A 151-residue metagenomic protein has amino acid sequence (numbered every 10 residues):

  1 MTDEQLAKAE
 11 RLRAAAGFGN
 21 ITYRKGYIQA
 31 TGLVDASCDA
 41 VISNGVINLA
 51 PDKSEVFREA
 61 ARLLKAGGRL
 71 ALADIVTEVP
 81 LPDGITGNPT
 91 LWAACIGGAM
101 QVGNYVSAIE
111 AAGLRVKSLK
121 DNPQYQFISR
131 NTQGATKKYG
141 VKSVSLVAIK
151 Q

Functional and structural regions predicted by a protein language model:
M1-T31, E55: Class I SAM-dependent methyltransferase SAM/SAH-binding core
Q29-A40: A short acidic, Gly/Pro-enriched loop at the edge of an enzyme's catalytic core that lines a small-molecule cofactor
D39-D52: A short SAM/SAH-binding and catalytic strip from SAM-dependent methyltransferases
G45, E59-A61, I109: Class I S-adenosylmethionine-dependent transferase superfamily signal
S54-R69: A short glycine-rich, Lys/Arg-flanked "PGG" loop and its adjoining helix->strand segment in the class I
V76-I96: Short, glycine-/aromatic-enriched active-site segment of Class I SAM-dependent methyltransferases
G97-K120: Short alpha-helix
A112, N122, S129-Q151: Core SAM-dependent methyltransferase catalytic element
